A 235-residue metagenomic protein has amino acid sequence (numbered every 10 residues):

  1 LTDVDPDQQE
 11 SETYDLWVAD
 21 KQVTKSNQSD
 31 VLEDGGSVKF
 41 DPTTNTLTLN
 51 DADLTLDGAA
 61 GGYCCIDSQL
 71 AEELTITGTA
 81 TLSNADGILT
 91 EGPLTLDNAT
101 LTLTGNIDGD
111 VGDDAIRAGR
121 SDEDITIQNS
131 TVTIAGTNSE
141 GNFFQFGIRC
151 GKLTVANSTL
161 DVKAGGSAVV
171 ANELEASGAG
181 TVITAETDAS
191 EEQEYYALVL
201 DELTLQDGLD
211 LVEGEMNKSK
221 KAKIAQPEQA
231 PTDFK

Functional and structural regions predicted by a protein language model:
L1-K235: A composition-driven surface/loop motif
